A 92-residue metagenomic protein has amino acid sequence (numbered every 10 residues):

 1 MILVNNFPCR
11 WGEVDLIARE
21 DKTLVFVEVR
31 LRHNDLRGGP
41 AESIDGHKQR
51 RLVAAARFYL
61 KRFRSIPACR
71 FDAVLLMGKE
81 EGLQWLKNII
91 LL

Functional and structural regions predicted by a protein language model:
M1-R10: A short acidic/basic microdomain associated with nuclease active sites
L3, P40, G82, L86: Glycine-rich, flexible loop/turn motifs
F7, D15-I17, R30-R32, V74 (+1 more regions): Anionic group-transfer/hydrolysis microenvironments
R10, D21-T23, S65, G78-E80: Short strand-connecting beta-turns/loops that link adjacent beta-strands
G12-V14, V25, C69-F71, E81: Change "...and in nucleic-acid phosphodiester-cleaving endonucleases..." to "...and in nucleic-acid processing enzymes
V14-D35, L52: Conserved catalytic cores of phosphodiester-cleaving nucleases, focusing on short active-site segments
L31-G78: Catalytic cores of nucleic-acid endonucleases
L76-L92: Short, low-complexity, polybasic intrinsically disordered segments
